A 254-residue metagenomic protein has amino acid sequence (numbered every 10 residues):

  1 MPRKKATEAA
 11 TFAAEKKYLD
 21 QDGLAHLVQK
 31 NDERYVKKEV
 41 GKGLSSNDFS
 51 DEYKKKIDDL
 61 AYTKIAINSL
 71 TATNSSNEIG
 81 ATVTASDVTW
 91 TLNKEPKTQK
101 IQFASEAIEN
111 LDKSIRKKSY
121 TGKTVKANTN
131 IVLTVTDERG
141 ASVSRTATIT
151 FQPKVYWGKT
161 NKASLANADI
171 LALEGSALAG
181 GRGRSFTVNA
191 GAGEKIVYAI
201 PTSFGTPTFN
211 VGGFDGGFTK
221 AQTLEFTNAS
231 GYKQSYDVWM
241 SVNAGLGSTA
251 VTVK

Functional and structural regions predicted by a protein language model:
M1-K64: Fibrous stalk/shaft segments of extracellular and virion attachment machinery
L60, S86-E95: Acidic, Ser/Thr
Y62-N74: Proline-enriched interdomain boundary motifs that mark the N-terminal boundary and often initiate the first structured
T73-T84: Short, solvent-exposed loop/linker segments at the N-terminal edge of repeated beta-sheet extracellular domains
T91-T98, A190-E194, P201-P207, L246: Short proline/glycine-enriched turn/loop motifs at strand-loop junctions of beta-rich domains
S105-R116: Short beta-strand segments within Ig-like beta-sandwich modules, predominantly Fibronectin type-III
S119-V132, D137-A141, Y232-K233, M240-S248: Surface-exposed, short loops/turns at beta-strand junctions within beta-sandwich domains
R139-L165: Edge beta-strands of extracellular beta-sandwich domains
